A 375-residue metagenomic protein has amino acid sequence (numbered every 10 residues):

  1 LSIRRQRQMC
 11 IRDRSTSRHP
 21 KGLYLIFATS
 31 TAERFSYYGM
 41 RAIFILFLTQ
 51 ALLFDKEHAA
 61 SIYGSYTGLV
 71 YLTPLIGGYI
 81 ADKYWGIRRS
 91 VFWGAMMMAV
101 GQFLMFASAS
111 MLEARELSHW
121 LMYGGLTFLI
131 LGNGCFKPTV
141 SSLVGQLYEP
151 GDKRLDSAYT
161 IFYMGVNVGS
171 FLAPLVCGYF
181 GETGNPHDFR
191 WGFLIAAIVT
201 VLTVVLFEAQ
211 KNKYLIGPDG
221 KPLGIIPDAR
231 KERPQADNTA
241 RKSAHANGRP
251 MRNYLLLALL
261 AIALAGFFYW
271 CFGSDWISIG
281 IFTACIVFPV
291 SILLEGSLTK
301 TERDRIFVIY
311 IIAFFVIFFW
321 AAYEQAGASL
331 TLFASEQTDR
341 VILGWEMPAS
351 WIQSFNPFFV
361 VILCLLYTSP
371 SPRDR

Functional and structural regions predicted by a protein language model:
L1-R7, I11, Y367, P372-R375: Single conserved hydrophobic/aromatic residue that forms the stacking wall/gate of nucleotide- or nucleobase-binding
Q8, R12-K21, P150-G151, G178-T331 (+1 more regions): Intracellular loop-helix junctions on the cytosolic face of multi-pass helical membrane proteins
I43-H58, A328-P348: Short amphipathic helix-loop junctions that connect adjacent transmembrane helices in Major Facilitator Superfamily/SLC
G64-Y79, F358-L363: Central cavity-lining transmembrane alpha-helices of secondary-active solute carriers, predominantly the Major
M96-R115: C-terminal ends and interior cores of transmembrane alpha-helices in multi-pass membrane transporters/permeases
H119-C135: Hydrophobic core of transmembrane alpha-helices in multi-pass small-molecule transporters, especially MFS/SLC-type
S157-P174: Glycine-rich segments within core transmembrane alpha-helices of 12-TM secondary carriers
A284-F288, A349-S369: Transmembrane alpha-helices of Major Facilitator/SLC transporters
